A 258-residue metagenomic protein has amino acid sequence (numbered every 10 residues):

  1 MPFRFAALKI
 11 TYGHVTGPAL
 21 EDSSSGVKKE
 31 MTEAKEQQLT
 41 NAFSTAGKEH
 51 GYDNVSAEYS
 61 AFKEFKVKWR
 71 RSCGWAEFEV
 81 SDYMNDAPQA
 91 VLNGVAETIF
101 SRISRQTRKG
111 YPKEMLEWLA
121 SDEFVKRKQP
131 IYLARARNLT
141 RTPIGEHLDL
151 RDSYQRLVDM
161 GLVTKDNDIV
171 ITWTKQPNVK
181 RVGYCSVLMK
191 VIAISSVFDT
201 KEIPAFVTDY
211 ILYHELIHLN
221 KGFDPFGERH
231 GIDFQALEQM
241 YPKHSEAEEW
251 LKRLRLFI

Functional and structural regions predicted by a protein language model:
P2-D209, L219-I258: Active-site-proximal or metal-binding-adjacent scaffold patches in catalytic folds
